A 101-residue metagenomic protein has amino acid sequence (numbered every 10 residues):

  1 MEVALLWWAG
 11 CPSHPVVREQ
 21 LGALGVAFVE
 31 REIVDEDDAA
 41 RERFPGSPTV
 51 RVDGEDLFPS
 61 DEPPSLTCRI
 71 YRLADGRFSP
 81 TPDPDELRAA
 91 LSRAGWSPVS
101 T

Functional and structural regions predicted by a protein language model:
M1, A9-C11, P15, P82 (+3 more regions): Iron-sulfur (Fe-S) cluster-binding modules
M1-L24, E30: Local sequence-structure signature of Cys/Sec-based thiol-disulfide redox active-site neighborhoods
A9, D38, D75: Conserved short-loop catalytic and cofactor-binding motifs
V17-Q20, G46, D83, L87: Amphipathic alpha-helical interface surfaces
A27-A39, P45: Thiol-based oxidoreductase modules, predominantly thioredoxin-like and allied folds used for disulfide exchange
E42-E62: Short, structured active-site "lid" loops
E55-W96: Non-catalytic, surface beta->alpha helical segment in thiol-disulfide oxidoreductase systems
